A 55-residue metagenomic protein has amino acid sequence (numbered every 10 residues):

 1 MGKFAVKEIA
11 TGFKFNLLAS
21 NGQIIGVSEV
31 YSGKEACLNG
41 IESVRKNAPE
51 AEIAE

Functional and structural regions predicted by a protein language model:
M1-G12, N16-L18, G26-V27, S43-K46: Short N-terminal "domain-start" leader segments that mark the transition from disordered tails or signal peptides into
G2, E52-E55: Short hydrophobic/aromatic patches at helix-to-coil boundaries
A19-S20, S32, E55: Solvent-exposed, well-ordered amphipathic alpha-helical segments that flank/support binding or catalytic loops
Q23-G33: A short, exposed loop/beta-hairpin motif centered on an aromatic-Gly-Thr core
Y31-E50: A short, charged, amphipathic alpha-helix used as a generic interaction element across diverse proteins
